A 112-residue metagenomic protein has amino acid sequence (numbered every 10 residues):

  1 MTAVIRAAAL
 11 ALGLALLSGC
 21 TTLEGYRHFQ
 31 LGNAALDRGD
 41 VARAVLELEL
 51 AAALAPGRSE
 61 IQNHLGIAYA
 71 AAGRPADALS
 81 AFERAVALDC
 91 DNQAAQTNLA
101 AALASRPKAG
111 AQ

Functional and structural regions predicted by a protein language model:
E24-Y26, V41, S59-E60, Q93-A94: Helix-start (N-cap) detector for alpha-helical repeat units in TPR-like alpha-solenoids, especially tetratricopeptide
Q30, H64, N98-L99: Canonical tetratricopeptide repeat
